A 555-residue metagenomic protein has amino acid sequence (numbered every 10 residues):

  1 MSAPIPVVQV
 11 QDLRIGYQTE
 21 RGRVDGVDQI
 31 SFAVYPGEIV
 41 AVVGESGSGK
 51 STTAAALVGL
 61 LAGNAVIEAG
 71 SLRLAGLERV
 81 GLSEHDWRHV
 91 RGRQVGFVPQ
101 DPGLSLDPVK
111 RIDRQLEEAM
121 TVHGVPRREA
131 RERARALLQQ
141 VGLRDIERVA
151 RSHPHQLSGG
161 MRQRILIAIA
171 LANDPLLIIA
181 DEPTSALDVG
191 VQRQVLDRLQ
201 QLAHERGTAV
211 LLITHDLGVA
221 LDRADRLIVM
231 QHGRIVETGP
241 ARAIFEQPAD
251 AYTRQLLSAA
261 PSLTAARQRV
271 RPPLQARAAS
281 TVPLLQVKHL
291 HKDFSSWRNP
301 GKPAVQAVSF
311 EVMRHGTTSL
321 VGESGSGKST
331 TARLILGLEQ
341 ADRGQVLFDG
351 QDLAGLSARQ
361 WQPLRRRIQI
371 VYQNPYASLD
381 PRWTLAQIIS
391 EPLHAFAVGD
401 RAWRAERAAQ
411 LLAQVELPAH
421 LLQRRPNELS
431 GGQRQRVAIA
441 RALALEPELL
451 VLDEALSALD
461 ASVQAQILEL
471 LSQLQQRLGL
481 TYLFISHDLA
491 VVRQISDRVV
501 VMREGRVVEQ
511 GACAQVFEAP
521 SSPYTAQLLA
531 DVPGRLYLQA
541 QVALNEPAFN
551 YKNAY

Functional and structural regions predicted by a protein language model:
V58, A62, L336: Helix-to-loop junction immediately C-terminal to a conserved catalytic motif
V66-E78, G344-D352: Conserved ABC transporter NBD signature motif
E129-R148, D352, W403-H420: Conserved ABC ATPase "signature" region
S152-L157, M161, R425-L429, Q433: Conserved ABC ATPase signature
I165, A170-L171, L443: ABC ATPase C-loop
D174, E446: Conserved catalytic motifs of ABC-family nucleotide-binding domains
T238-G239, Q247, Q510-G511: ABC ATPase "signature
